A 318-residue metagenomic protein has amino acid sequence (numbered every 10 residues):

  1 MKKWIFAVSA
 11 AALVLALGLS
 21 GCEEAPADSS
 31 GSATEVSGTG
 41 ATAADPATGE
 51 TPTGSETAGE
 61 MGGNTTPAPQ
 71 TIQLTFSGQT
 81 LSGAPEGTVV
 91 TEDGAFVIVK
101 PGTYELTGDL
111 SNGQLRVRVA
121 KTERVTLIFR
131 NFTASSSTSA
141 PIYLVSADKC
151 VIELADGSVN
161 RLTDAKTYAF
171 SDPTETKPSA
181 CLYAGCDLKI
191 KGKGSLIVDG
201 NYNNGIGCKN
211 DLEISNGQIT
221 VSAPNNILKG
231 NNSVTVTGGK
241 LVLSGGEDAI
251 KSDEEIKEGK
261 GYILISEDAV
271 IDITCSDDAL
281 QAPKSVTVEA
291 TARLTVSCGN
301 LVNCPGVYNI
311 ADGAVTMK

Functional and structural regions predicted by a protein language model:
W4-L15, L19-K318: A composition-driven surface/loop motif
